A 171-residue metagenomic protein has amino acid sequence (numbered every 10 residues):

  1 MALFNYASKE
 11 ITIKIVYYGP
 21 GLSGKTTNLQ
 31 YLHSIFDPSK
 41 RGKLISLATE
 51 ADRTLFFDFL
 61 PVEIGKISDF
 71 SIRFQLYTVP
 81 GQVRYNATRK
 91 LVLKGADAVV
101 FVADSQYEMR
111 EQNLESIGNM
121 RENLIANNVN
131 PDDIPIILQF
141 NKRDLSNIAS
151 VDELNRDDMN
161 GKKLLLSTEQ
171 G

Functional and structural regions predicted by a protein language model:
A2-T49: Conserved G1/Walker A P-loop phosphate-binding module
S8, D52-L55, G65-F70, K90-G95 (+1 more regions): Conserved catalytic network of the ASCE P-loop NTPase/AAA+ motor domain
L22, Q82-V83, Q106-E108, K142-S146 (+1 more regions): Conserved nucleotide-binding/hydrolysis micro-motifs of P-loop NTPases
I45-R84: Switch I (G2) and immediately adjacent beta-strands of P-loop GTPase domains
L76-T78, V100-D104, I137-N141, L166-S167: Conserved beta-strand segments of the P-loop GTPase G domain that flank and frequently precede/overlap
Y85-E108, L124: Inter-motif core of Ras-like GTPase G domains
E108-N130: Amphipathic helical hotspot of TIR/SEFIR-family domains
I137, D144-G171: Canonical P-loop GTPase G-domain recognition
